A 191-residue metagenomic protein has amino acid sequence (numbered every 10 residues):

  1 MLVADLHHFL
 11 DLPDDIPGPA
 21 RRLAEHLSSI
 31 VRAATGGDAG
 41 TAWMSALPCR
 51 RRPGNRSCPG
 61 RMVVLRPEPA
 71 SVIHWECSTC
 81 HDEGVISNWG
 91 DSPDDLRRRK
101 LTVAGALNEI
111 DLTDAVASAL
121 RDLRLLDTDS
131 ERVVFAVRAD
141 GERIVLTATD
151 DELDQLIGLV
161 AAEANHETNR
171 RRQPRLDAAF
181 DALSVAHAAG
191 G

Functional and structural regions predicted by a protein language model:
M1-S45, W89-K100: Short, intrinsically disordered terminal segments enriched in charged and Pro/Gly residues
G36-G40, V63-E68, L123-D127: Short linear motifs in intrinsically disordered
T41-R50, S71-V72: Flanking scaffold residues of small Cys/His-coordinated metal-binding clusters
A46-P48, L65, E142-V145: Acidic, aromatic-enriched beta-alpha/helix-loop junctions
A46-P53, C77-C80: Short cysteine-rich clusters marking metal-coordination/redox-active sites
R56-C58: Short Cys/His-rich zinc-binding micro-motifs
G60-L96, E163-A182: Short, compact, well-ordered microdomains
L96-G191: Positively charged, low-complexity terminal tracts and the immediately adjacent first secondary-structure elements
